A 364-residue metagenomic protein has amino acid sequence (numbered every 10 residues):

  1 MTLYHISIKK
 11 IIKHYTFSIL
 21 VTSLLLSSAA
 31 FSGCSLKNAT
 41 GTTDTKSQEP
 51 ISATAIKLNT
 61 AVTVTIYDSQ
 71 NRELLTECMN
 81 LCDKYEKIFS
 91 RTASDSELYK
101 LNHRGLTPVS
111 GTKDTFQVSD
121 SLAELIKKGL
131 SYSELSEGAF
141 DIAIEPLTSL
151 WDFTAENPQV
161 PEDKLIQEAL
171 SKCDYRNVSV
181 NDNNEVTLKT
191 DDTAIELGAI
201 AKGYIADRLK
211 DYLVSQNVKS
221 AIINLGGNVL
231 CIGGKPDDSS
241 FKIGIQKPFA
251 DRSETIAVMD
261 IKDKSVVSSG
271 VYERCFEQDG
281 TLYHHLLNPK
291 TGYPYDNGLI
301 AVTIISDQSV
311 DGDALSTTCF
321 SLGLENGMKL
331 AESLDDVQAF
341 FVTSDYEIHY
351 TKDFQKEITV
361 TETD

Functional and structural regions predicted by a protein language model:
T2-I19, S23-D364: Mature catalytic core of soluble alpha/beta enzymes
